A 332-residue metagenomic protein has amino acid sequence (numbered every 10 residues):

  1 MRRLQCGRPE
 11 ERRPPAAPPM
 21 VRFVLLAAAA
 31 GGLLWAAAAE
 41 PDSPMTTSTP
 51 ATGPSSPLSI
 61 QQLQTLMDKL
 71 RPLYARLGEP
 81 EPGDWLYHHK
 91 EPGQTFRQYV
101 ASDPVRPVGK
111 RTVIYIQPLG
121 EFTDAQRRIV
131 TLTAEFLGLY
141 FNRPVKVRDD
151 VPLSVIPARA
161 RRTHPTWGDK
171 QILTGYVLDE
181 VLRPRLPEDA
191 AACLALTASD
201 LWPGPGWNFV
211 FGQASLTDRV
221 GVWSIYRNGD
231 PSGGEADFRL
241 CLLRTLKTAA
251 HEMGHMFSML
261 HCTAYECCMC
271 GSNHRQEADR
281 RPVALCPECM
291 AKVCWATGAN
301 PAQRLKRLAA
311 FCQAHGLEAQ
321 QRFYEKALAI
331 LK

Functional and structural regions predicted by a protein language model:
M1-G7, E11-T52: Low-complexity, Gly/Pro
A37-L186, A190-A192, L196, R304-K332: N-terminal low-structure segments adjacent to metalloprotease catalytic domains across cellular compartments
G53-Y74, G221-R239, L243-R244, H261-K332: Metalloprotease/metallohydrolase-associated module, dominated by Zn2+-dependent proteases
K110, P187-E188, L216-T217, T263 (+1 more regions): A short, structural micro-pattern
F122, L201-W202, C294: Surface-exposed, flexible loop/turn segments at secondary-structure boundaries
A125-R127, G204-P205, R280, T297: Generic domain-boundary/flexible-linker signal
R183-E252, M256: Active-site-proximal segment of zinc-dependent metalloprotease catalytic domains
